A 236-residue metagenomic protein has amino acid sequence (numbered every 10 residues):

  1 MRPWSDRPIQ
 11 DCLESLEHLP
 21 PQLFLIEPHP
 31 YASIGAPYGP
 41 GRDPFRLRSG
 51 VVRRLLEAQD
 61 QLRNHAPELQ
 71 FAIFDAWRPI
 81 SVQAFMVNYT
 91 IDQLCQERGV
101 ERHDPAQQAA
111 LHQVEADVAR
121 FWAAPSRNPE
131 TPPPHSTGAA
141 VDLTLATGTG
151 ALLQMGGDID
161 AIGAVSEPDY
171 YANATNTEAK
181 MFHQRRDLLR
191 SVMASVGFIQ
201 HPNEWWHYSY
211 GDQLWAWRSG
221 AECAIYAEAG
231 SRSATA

Functional and structural regions predicted by a protein language model:
M1-T235: Cell-envelope/glycan interface and biosynthesis
